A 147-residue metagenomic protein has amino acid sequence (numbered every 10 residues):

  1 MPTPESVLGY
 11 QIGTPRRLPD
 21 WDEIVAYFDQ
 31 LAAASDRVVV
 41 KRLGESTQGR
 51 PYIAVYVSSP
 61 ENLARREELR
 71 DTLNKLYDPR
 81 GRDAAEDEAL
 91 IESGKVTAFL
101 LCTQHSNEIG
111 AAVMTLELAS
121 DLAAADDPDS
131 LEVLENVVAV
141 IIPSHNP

Functional and structural regions predicted by a protein language model:
M1-P147: Structured catalytic-domain cores with a bias toward divalent-metal coordination
